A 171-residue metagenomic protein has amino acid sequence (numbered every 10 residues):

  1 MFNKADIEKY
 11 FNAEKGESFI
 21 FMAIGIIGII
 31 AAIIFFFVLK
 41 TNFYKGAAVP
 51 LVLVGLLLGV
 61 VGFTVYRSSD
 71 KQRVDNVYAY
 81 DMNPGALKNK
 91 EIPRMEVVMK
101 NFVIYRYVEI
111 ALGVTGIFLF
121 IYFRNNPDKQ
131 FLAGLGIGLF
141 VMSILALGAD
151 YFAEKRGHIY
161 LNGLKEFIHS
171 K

Functional and structural regions predicted by a protein language model:
M1-I34, I92-F102, G148-K171: Cytosolic-side membrane-entry/anchor segment at the start of a transmembrane helix
Y10-G59, G116-N125: Long, highly hydrophobic alpha-helical transmembrane signal-anchor segments
I24, A47-V54, V108-L112, L135-M142: Hydrophobic alpha-helical transmembrane segments of polytopic
F37-T41, R67-V74, I121-K129, E154-I159: Transmembrane helix-loop junctions in multipass membrane proteins, especially transporters and channels
G62-S69, S143-E154: Alpha-helical transmembrane segments
V65-N89: Membrane-helix interface/capping segments
G85-G116: C-terminal halves and exits of single transmembrane alpha-helices
L112-I144: Hydrophobic alpha-helical transmembrane segments and immediately flanking/interface helices in integral membrane
